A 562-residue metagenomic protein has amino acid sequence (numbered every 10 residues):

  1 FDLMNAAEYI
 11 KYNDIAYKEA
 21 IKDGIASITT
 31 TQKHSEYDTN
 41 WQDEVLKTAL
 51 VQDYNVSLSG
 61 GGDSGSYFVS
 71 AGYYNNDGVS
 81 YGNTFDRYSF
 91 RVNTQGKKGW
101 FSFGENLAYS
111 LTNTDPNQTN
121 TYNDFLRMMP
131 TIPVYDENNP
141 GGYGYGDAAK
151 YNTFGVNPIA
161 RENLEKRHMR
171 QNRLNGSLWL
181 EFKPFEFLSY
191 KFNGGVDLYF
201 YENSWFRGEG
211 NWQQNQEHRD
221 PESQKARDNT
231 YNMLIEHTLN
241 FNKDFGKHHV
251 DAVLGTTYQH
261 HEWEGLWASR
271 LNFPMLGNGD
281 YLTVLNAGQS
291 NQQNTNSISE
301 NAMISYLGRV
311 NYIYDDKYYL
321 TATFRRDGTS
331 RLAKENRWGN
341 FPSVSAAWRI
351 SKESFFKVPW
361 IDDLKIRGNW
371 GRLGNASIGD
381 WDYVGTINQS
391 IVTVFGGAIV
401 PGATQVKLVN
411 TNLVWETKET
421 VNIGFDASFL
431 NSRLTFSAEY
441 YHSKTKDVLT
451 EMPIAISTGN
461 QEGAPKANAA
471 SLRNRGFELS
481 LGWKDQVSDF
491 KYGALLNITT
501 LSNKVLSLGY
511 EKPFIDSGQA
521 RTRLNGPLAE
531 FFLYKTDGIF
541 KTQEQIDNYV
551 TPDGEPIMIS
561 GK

Functional and structural regions predicted by a protein language model:
F1-S35, Q95, G99-M128, I498 (+2 more regions): N-terminal, post-signal-peptide soluble/periplasmic segments of Gram-negative outer-membrane pore/transport systems
F1-Y81, Q118-T121, G144-D147, T153 (+3 more regions): Residues embedded in well-ordered regular secondary structure
M4, P527-L528, L533-Q543, T551: C-terminal segments of large proteins
D43-N117, R127-M128, I132-V134, N172-S177 (+1 more regions): Transmembrane beta-barrel wall of Gram-negative outer-membrane proteins
A49-Q52, R87, N93-L111, K150-R207 (+1 more regions): Extracellular/periplasmic, surface-exposed regions of secreted and cell-surface proteins
T114-P116, E202, M558: A short, polar/proline- and glycine-enriched secondary-structure boundary/capping micro-motif
Y135-A148: Sec-dependent signal peptide cleavage junction
